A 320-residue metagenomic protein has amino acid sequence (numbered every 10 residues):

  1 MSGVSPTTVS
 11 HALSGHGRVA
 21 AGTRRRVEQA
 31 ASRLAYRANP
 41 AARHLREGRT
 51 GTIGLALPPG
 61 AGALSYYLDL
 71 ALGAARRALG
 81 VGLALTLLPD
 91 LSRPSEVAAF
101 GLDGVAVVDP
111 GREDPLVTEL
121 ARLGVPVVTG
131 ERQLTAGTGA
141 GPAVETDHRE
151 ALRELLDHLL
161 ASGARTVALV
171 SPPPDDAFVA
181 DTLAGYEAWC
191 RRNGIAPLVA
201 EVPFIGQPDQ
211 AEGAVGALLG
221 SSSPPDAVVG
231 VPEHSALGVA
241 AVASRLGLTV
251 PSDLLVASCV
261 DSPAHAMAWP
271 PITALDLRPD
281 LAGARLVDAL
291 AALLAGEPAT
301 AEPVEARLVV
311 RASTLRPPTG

Functional and structural regions predicted by a protein language model:
M1-G51, P318-G320: N-terminal helix-turn-helix DNA-binding module of bacterial transcription factors
T8, L45-A61, H158, T166-P173: Short beta-strand segments enriched in small/hydrophobic residues
T52-D157: Alpha-helical recognition/docking segments in bacterial nutrient-uptake and carbohydrate-utilization systems
P58-Y66, P89-R93, V144-E154, V170-A214 (+4 more regions): Hinge/beta->alpha junction and helix N-cap segments in small-molecule ligand-binding domains
S92-L102, A211-S223: Short, well-structured alpha-helical segments in soluble
T166-V167, P197-V199, V250-L255: Short acidic capping loops at alpha-helix termini that bridge into adjacent secondary structure
G216-G320: Flexible loop/turn connectors
